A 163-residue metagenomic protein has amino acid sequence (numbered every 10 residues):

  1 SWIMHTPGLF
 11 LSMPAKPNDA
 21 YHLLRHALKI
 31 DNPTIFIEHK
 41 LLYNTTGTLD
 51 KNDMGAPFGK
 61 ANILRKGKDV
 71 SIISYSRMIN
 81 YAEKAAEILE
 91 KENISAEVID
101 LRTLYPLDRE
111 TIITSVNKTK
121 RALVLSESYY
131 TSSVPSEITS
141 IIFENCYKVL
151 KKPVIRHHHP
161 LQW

Functional and structural regions predicted by a protein language model:
S1-I30: Conserved thiamine diphosphate
R25, N32, E87-K91: Charged, amphipathic alpha-helical interaction segments
A27, D31-P33, I138-I142: Glycine- and acidic-residue-enriched helix-capping/beta->alpha junction motif
K40-W163: Thiamine diphosphate
